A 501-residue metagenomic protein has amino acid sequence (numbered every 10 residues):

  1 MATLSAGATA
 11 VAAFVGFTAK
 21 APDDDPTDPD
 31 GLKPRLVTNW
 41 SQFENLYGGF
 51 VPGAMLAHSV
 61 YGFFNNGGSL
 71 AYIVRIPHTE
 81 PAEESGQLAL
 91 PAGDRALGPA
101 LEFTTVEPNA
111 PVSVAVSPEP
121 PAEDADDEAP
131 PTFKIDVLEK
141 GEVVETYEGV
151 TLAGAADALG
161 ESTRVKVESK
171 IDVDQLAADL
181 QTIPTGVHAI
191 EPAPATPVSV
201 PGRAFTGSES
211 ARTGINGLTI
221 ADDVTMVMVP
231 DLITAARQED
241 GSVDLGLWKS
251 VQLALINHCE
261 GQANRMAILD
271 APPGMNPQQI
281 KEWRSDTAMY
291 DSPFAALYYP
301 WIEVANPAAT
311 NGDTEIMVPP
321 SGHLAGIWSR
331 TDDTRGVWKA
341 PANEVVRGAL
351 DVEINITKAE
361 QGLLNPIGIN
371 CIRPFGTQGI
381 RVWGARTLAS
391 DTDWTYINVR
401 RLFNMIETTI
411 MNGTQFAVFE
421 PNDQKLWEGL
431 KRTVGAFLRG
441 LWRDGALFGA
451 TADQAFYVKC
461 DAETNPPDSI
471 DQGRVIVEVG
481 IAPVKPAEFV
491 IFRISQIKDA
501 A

Functional and structural regions predicted by a protein language model:
M1-A96, E102-E107, D124-G141, T206 (+1 more regions): Structured, hydrophobic secondary-structure cores that serve as assembly/anchoring elements
P91-G93, A155, S162, D179 (+1 more regions): Low-complexity, intrinsically disordered/propeptide-like segments
G98-A177: Extended, Lys/Arg-rich, non-catalytic nucleic-acid recognition/anchoring regions of very large nucleic-acid-interacting
A177-T206, A211: Long, low-complexity, polar/charged, intrinsically disordered or flexibly structured peripheral segments
